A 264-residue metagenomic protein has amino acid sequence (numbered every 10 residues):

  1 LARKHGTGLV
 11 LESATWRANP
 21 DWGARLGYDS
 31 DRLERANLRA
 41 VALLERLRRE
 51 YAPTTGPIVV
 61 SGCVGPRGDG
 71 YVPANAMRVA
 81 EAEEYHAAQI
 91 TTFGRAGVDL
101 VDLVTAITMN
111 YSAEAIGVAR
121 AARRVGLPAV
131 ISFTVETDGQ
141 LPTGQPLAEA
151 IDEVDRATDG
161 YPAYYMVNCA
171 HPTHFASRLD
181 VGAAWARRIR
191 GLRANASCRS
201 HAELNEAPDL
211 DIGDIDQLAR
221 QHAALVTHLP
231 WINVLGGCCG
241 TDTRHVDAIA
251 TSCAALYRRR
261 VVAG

Functional and structural regions predicted by a protein language model:
L1-G264: Domain-level signal for soluble alpha/beta catalytic cores
